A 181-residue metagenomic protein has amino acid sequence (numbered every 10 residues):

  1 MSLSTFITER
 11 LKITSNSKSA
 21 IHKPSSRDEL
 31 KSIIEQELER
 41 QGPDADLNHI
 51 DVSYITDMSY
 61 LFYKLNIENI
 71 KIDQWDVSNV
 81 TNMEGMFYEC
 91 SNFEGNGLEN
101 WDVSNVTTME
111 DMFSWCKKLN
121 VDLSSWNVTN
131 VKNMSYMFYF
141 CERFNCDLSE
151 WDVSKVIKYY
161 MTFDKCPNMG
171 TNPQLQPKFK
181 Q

Functional and structural regions predicted by a protein language model:
S2-Q181: Negatively charged
